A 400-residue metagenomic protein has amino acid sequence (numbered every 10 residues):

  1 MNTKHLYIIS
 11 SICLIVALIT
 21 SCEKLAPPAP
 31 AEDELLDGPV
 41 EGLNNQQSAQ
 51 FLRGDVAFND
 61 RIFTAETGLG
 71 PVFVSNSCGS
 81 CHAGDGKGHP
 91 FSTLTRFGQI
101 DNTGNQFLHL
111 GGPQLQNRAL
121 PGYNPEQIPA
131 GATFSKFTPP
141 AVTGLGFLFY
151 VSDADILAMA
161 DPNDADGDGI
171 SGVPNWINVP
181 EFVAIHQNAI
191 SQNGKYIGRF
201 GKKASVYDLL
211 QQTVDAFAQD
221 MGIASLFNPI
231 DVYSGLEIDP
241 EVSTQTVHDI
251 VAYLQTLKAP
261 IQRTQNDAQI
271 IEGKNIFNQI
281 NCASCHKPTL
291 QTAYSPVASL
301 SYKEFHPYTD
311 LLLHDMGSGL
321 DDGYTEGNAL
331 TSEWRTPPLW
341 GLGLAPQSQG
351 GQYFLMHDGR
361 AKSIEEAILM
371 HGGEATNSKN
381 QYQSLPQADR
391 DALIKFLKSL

Functional and structural regions predicted by a protein language model:
N2-S10: Bacterial N-terminal signal peptides that target proteins for export
C22-L400: Periplasmic c-type cytochrome electron-transfer domains
